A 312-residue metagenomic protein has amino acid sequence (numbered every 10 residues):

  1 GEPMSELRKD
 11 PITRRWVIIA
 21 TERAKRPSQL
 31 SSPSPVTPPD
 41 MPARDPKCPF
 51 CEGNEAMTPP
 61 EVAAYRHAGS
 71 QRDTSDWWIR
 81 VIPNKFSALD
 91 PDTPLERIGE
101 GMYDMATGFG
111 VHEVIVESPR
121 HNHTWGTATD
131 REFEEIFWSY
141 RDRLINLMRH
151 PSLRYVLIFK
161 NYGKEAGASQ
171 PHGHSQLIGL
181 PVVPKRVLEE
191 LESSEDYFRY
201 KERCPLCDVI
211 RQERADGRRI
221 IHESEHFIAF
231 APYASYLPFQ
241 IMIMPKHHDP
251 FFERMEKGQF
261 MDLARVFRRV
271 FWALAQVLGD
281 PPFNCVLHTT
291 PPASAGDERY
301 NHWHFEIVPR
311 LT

Functional and structural regions predicted by a protein language model:
G1-T312: HIT superfamily nucleotide-processing domains
